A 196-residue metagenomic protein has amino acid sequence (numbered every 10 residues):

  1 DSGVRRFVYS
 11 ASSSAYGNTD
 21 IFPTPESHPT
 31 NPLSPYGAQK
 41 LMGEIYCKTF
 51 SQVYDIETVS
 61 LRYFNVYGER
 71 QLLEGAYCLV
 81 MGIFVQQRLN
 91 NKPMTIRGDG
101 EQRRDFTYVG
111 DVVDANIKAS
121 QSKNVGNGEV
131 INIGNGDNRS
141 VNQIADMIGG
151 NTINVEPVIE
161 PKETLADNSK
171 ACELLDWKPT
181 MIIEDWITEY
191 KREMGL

Functional and structural regions predicted by a protein language model:
D1-F64, G110, S120, W177: N-terminal Rossmann-like NAD(P)+-binding domain of SDR-like oxidoreductases, especially those catalyzing
F22-N31, G150-V155, S169: Short glycine/proline- and charge-enriched loop/turn segments that cap or connect secondary-structure elements
S27, S34, G75-L79, R104-G110 (+3 more regions): Residue-level signal for the nucleotide or nucleotide-sugar donor/cofactor binding architecture
L41, V66-G82, N90-K92, I96-R97 (+4 more regions): Glycine/proline-rich active-site loop of Rossmann-fold NAD(P)-dependent oxidoreductases
M42, Y46, F50, V80 (+3 more regions): Hydrophobic alpha-helix immediately C-terminal to the catalytic Tyr-X-X-X-Lys motif of short-chain
S51, L89, S120-Q121, M194: Protein kinase-like catalytic domain
D99, G128-I131, R139-N168: C-terminal "lid/loop" region of Rossmann-like NAD(P)-dependent oxidoreductases
S169, I183-L196: Amphipathic terminal alpha-helices
